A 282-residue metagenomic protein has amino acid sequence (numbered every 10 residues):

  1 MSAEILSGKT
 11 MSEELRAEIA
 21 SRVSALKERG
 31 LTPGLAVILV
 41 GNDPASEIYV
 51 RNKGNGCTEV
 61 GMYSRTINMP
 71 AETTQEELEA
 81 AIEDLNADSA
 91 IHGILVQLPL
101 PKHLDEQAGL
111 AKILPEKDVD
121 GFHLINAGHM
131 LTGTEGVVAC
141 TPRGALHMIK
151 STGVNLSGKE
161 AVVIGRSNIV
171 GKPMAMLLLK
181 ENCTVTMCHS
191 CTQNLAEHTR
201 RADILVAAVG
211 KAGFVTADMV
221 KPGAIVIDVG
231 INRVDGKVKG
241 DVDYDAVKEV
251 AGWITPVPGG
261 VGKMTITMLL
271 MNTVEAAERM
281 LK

Functional and structural regions predicted by a protein language model:
M1-L31: Positively charged, low-complexity intrinsically disordered leader regions
T32-G41: Short beta-strand segments enriched in small/hydrophobic residues
V40-G54, G136-I225, K237-D245: Glycine-rich phosphate/diphosphate-binding loop of Rossmann-like nucleotide-binding domains
C57-A71, V185-M187: Short beta-strand elements in bilobed, periplasmic/extracellular small-molecule ligand-binding domains
E77-S89: Short, well-structured alpha-helical segments in soluble
H92-L156: Anion-binding alpha/beta catalytic cores of soluble intermediary-metabolism enzymes, centered on
P99, V209-K211, G230-I231: Short glycine-/small-residue-rich Rossmann-like dinucleotide-binding loops
Q107-H123, A127, G230-L281: Rossmann-fold NAD(P)-binding glycine/threonine-rich loop
